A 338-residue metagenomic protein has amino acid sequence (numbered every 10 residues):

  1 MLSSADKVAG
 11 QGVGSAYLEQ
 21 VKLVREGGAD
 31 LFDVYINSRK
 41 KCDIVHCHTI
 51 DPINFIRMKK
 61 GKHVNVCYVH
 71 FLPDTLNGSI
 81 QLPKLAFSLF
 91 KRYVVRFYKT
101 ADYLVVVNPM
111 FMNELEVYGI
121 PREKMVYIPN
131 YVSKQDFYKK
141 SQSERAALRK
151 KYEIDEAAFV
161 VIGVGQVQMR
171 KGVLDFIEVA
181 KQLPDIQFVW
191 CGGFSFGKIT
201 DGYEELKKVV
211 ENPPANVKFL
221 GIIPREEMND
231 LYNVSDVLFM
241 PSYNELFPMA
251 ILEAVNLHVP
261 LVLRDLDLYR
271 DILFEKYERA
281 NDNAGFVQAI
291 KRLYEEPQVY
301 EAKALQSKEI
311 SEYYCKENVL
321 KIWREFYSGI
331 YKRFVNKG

Functional and structural regions predicted by a protein language model:
L85-L104, K207: Membrane-proximal helix-turn-helix segments that form the acceptor-binding/catalytic region of lipid-linked
D155-K171, I177-K181, V189-C191: Conserved donor-binding/catalytic core segment of Leloir-type glycosyltransferases
V164, Q187-E205, G221: Glycosyltransferase donor-sugar binding loop
Y203-E226: Nucleotide-activated donor-binding/catalytic signature segment of Leloir-type glycosyltransferases, i.e., the conserved
I222, D230-S235: Short alpha-helical donor nucleotide-sugar binding micro-motif in glycosyltransferases
Y243: Aromatic "clamp/platform" in nucleotide-sugar-dependent glycosyltransferases that forms part of the donor/acceptor
P260-L263: Short hydrophobic beta-strand element within catalytic cores of glycosyltransferases and related nucleotide-activated
F274-G285, K291-Q298: Conserved acidic donor-binding segment of nucleotide-sugar-dependent glycosyltransferases
